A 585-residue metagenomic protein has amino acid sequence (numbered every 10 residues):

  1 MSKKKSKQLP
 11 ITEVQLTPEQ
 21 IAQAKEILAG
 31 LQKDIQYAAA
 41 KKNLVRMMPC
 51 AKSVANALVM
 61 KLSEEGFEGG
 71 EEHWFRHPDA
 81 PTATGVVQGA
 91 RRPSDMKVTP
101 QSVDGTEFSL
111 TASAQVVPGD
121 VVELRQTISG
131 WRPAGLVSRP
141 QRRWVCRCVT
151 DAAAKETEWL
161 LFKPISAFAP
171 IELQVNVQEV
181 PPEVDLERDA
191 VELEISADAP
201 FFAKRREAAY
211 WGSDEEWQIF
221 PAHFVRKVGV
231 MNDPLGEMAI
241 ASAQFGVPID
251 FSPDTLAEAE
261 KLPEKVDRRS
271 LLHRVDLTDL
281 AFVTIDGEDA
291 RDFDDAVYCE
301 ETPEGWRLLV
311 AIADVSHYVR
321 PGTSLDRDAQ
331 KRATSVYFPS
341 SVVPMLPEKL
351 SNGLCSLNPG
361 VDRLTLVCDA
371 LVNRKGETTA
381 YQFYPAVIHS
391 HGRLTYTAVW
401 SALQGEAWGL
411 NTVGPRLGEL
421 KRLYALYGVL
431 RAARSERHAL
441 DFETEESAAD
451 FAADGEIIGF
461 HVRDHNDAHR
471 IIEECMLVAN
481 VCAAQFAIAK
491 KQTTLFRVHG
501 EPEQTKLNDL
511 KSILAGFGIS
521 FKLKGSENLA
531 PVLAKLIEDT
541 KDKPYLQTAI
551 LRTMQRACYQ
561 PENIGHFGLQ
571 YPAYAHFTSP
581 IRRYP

Functional and structural regions predicted by a protein language model:
S2-L309, S316-V361, R393, A398-S401: Charge-lined substrate channels and their catalytic hotspots, especially those that engage the 3′ end of RNA
L9-T12, D198, E207-S213, V230 (+2 more regions): Electropositive polyanion-binding surfaces
